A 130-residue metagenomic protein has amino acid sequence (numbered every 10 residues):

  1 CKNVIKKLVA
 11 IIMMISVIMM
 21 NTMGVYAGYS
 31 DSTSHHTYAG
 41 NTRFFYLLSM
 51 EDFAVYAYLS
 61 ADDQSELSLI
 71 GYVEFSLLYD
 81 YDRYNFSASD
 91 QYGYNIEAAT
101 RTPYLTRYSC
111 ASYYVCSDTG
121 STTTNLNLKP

Functional and structural regions predicted by a protein language model:
C1-S49: N-terminal prepro-regions of secreted/extracellular proteins
G28-P130: Mature secreted bioactive peptide module from preproproteins
